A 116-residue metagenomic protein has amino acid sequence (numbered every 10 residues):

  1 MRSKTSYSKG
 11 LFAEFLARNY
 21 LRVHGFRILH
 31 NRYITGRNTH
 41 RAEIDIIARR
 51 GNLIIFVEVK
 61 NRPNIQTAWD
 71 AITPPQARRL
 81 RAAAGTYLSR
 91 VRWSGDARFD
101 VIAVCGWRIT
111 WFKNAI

Functional and structural regions predicted by a protein language model:
M1-Y33: Acidic-basic catalytic patches of nuclease active cores, encompassing PD-(D/E)XK and other metal-cofactor nuclease
S6, G10, E14, H40 (+1 more regions): Short, conserved glycine- and acidic-residue-centered signature motifs in active-site or ligand-binding loops
V23, R49-R50, K113-I116: Positively charged, solvent-exposed patches that mediate nucleic-acid binding
R27-I54: Active-site metal-binding core of divalent-cation-utilizing nuclease and nuclease-like domains
R32, K60, D100-I102: Solvent-exposed beta-strand sheet faces enriched in polar/charged residues
I44-Q66, L80: Conserved catalytic cores of phosphodiester-cleaving nucleases, focusing on short active-site segments
R62-S89: Mg2+/Mn2+-dependent nuclease catalytic core
R90-I116: Domain-level recognition of nuclease-like catalytic cores that cleave nucleotide substrates
